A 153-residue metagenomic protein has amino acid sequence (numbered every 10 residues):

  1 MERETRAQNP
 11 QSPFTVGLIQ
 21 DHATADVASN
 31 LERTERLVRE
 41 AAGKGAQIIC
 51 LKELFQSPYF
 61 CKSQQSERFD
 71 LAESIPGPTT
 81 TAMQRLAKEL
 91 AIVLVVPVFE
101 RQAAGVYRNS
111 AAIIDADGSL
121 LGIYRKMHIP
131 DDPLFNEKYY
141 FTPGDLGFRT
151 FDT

Functional and structural regions predicted by a protein language model:
M1-N9: Short, basic, low-complexity termini and linkers enriched in Ser/Thr/Gly/Pro that act as targeting/leader peptides
Q8-V16, T150-T153: Beta-strand-turn-beta hairpins that frame and shape the catalytic cleft of phosphate-ester-processing enzymes
V16, N30, V38-E67, A87 (+1 more regions): Active-site beta-strand/loop signature of hydrolases that rely on acidic residues for catalysis
Q20-A25: Short polar catalytic/cofactor-binding loops
K62-D70, D132-F135: Short glycine/proline- and charge-enriched loop/turn segments that cap or connect secondary-structure elements
E73-I75, R85, Q102-T153: Active-site catalytic loop in hydrolytic enzyme cores
P76-R101: A short, hydrophobic beta-strand-centered structural micro-motif
